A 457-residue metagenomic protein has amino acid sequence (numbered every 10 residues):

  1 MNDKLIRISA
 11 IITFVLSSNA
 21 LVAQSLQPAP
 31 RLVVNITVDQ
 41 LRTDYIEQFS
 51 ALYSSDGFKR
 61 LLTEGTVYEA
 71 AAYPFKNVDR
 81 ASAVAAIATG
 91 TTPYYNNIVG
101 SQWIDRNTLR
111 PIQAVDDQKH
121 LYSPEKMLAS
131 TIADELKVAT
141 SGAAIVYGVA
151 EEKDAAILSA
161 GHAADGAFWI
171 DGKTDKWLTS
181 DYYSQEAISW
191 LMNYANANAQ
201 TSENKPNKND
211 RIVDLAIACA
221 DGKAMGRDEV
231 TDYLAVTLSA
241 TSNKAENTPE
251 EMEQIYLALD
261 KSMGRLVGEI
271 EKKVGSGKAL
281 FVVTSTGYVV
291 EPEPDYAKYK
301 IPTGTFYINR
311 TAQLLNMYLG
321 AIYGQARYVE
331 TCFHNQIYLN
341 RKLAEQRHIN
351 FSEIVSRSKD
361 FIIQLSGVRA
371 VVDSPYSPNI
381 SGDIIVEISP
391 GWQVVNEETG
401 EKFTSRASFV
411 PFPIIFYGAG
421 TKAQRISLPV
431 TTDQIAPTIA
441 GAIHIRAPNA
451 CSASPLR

Functional and structural regions predicted by a protein language model:
M1-S9: Bacterial N-terminal signal peptides that target proteins for export
S9-N19: Bacterial N-terminal signal peptides
I46-Y95, I145-Y147: Short, structured active-site-proximal loop/turn typified by the sulfatase FGly-forming signature C/S-X-P-X-R
Y53, A70, D79, S101-Y122 (+3 more regions): Secreted, luminal/periplasmic, and some membrane-associated catalytic domains that remodel anionic oxygen-ester
Y68-A88, G148-A156, T237, S285-G287 (+1 more regions): Short, solvent-exposed turn/loop segments enriched in Gly/Ser/Thr/Pro and often Arg
T92, N97-V230, L238-K244, Q364-S366 (+1 more regions): His/Asp/Glu-rich, glycine-adjacent segments that coordinate divalent cations and/or stabilize oxyanion chemistry on
P206-D228, L234, T241-A279, I439: A long, amphipathic alpha-helix that forms part of the scaffold/cap immediately adjacent to metal-dependent active
N309-I349, G400-I443, R457: Substrate-binding rim/cap in mid-to-C-terminal beta-strand-loop elements of soluble/periplasmic
